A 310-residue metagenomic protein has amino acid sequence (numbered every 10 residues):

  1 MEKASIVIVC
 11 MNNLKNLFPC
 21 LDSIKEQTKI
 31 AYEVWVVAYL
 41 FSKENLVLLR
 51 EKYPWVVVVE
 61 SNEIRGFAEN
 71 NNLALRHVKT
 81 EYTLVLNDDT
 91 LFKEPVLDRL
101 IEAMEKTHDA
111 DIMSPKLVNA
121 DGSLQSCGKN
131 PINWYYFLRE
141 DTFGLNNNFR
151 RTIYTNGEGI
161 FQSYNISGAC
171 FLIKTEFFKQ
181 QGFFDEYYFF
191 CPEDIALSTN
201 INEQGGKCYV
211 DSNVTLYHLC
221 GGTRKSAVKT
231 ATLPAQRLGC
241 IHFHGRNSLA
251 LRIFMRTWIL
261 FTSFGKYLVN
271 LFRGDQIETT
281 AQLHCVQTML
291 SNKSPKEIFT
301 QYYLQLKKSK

Functional and structural regions predicted by a protein language model:
M1-S23: N-proximal low-complexity "stem/linker" segments adjacent to membrane-targeting elements
D22-A31: Short, acidic, metal-binding catalytic loop of nucleotide-sugar glycosyltransferases
S61-V78: Glycine-rich, basic loop-to-helix element that forms the pyrophosphate-binding segment of sugar-nucleotide handling
T83: Short aromatic/hydrophobic "clamp" motif used to bind/position activated sugar donors
E94-C127: Conserved donor NDP-sugar-binding/catalytic core segment of glycosyltransferases
R151-I173, K225: A recurrent flexible, glycine/aromatic-enriched loop bordering the glycosyltransferase active site that acts as
Y164-T215: A short, conserved alpha-helix in the catalytic core of glycosyltransferases
A231-G239, L249-K310: Non-catalytic, C-terminal membrane-associated alpha-helical segments of glycosyltransferases
